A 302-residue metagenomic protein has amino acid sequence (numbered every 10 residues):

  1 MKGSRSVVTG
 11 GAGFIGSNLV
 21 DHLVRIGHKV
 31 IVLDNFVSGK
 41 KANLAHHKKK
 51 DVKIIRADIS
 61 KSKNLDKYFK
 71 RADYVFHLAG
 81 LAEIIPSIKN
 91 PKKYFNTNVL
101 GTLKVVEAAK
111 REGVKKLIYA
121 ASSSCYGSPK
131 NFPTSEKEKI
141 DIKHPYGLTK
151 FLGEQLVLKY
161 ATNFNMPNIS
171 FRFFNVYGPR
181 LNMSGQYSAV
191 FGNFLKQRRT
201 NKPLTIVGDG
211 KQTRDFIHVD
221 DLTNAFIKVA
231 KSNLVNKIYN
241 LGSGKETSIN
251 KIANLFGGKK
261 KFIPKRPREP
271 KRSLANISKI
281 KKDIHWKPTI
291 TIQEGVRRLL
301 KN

Functional and structural regions predicted by a protein language model:
M1-V176, D220, A230, R297: N-terminal Rossmann-like NAD(P)+-binding domain of SDR-like oxidoreductases, especially those catalyzing
K50, G192-I206, G257-P264, S278: A short C-terminal helix-loop "cap" of Rossmann-like NAD(P)-dependent dehydrogenase/epimerase domains
F151, F164, V176-G192, T200-V207 (+4 more regions): Glycine/proline-rich active-site loop of Rossmann-fold NAD(P)-dependent oxidoreductases
L152, L156, Y160, V190 (+3 more regions): Hydrophobic alpha-helix immediately C-terminal to the catalytic Tyr-X-X-X-Lys motif of short-chain
D209-K211, I238-Y239, T247-N254, G258-S278: C-terminal "lid/loop" region of Rossmann-like NAD(P)-dependent oxidoreductases
K211-Q212, P288: Catalytic Tyr-x(3-8)-Lys segment
D215-D221, T291: A conserved structural motif in NAD(P)-dependent oxidoreductases
I292-N302: Amphipathic terminal alpha-helices
